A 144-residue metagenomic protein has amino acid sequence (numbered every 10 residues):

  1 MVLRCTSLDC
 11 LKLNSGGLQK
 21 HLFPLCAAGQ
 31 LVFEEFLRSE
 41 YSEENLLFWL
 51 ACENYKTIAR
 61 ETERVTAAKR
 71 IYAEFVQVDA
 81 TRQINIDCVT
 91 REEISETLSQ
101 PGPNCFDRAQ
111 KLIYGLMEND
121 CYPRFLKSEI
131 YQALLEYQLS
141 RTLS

Functional and structural regions predicted by a protein language model:
M1-S144: Long, compositionally biased intrinsically disordered regulatory segments in eukaryotic proteins
